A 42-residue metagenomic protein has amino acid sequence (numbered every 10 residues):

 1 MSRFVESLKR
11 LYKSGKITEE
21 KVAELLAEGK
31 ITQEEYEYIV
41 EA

Functional and structural regions predicted by a protein language model:
M1-A42: Viral virion structural and adsorption modules
